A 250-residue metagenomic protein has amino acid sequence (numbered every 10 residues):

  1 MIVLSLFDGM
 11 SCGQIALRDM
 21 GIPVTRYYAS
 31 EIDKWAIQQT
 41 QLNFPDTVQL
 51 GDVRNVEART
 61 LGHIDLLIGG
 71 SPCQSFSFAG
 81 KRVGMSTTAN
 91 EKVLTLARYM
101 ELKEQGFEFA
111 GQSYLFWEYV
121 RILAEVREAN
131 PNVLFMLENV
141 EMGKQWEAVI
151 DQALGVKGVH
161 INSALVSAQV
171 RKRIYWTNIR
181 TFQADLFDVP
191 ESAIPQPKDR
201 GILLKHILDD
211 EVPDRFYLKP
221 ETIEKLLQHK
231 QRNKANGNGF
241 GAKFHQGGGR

Functional and structural regions predicted by a protein language model:
M1-R250: Conserved active-site and SAM-binding loop architecture of S-adenosyl-L-methionine-dependent nucleic-acid
